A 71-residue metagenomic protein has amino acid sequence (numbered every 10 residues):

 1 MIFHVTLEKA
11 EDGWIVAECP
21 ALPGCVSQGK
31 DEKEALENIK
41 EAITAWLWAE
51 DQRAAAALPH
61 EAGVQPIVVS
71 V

Functional and structural regions predicted by a protein language model:
M1-H4, A10, K33, E37-V71: Short, charged, surface-exposed hinge/linker loops at domain edges that act as mobile lids or interdomain connectors
E8-L22: Short aromatic-glycine-(Arg/Gly/Cys) micro-motifs in beta-strand/loop hairpins
C19, C25, W46: Functionally engaged cysteine thiol sites
P23-E32: A short, exposed loop/beta-hairpin motif centered on an aromatic-Gly-Thr core
